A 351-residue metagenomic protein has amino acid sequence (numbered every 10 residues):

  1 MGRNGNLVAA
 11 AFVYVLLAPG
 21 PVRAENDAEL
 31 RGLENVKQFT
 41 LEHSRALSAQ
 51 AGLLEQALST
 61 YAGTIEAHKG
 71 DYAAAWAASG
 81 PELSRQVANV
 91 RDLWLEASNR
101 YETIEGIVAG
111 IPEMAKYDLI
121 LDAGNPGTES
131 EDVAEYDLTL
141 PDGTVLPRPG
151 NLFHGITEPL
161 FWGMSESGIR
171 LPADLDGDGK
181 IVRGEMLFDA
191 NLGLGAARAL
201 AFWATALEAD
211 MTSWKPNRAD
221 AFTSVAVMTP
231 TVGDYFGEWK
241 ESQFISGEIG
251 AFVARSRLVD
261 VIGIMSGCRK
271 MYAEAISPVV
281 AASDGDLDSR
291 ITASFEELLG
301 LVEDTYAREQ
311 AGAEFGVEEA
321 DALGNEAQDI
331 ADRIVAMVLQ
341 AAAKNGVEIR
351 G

Functional and structural regions predicted by a protein language model:
M1-A9: Bacterial N-terminal signal peptides that target proteins for export
A9-A18: Bacterial N-terminal signal peptides
G20-A24: Sec/Tat signal peptide C-region and signal peptidase I cleavage site
E25-G351: Mature extracytoplasmic or organellar-lumen-exposed domains after removal of signal/transit peptides
